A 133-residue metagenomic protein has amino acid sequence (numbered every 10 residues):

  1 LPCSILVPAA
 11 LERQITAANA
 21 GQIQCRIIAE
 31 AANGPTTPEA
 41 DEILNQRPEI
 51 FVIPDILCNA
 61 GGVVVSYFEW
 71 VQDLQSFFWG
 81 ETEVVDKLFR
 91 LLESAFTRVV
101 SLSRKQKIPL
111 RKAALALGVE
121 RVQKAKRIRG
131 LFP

Functional and structural regions predicted by a protein language model:
L1-I15, A29: Rossmann-like NAD(P)-binding element
A9, G21-P133: Adenosine-phosphate binding glycine-rich loop
A17-N19: Glycine/threonine-rich flexible loop motifs
